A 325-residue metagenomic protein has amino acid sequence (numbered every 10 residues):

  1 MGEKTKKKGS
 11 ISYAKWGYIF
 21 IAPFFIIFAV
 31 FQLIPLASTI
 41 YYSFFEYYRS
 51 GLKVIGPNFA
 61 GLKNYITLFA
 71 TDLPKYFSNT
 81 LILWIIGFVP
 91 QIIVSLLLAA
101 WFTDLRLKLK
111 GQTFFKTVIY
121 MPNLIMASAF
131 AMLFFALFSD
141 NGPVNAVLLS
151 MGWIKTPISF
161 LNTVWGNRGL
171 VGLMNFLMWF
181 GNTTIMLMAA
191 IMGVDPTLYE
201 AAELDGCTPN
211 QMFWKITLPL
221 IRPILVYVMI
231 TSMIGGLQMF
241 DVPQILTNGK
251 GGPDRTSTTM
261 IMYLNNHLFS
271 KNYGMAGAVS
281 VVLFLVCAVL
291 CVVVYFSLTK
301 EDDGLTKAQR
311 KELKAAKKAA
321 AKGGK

Functional and structural regions predicted by a protein language model:
K4, S10-A316, G324: A structural signal for multi-pass alpha-helical bundles of membrane permease subunits that mediate small-molecule
